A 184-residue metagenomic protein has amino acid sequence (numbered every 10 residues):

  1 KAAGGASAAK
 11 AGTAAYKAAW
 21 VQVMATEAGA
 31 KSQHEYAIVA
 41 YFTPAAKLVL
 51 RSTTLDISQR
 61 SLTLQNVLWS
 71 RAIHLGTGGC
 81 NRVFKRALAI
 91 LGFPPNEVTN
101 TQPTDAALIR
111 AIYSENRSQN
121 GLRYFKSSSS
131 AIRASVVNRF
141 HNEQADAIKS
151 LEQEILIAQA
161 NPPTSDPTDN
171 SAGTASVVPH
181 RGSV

Functional and structural regions predicted by a protein language model:
K1-W69: Acidic, aromatic-lined catalytic clefts of primarily extracellular/periplasmic carbohydrate-active enzymes that remodel
A15-W20, P44-A45, G76-G78, R117 (+1 more regions): Aromatic-enriched hydrophobic runs in primary sequence
F42, A46, L50, I73-T77 (+2 more regions): Hydrophobic/aromatic-lined pockets within catalytic cores
Q65-L75, A111: Short, hydrophobic/amphipathic alpha-helical patches that form generic packing surfaces within helical domains
G79-V184: Long, amphipathic alpha-helical surface segments
